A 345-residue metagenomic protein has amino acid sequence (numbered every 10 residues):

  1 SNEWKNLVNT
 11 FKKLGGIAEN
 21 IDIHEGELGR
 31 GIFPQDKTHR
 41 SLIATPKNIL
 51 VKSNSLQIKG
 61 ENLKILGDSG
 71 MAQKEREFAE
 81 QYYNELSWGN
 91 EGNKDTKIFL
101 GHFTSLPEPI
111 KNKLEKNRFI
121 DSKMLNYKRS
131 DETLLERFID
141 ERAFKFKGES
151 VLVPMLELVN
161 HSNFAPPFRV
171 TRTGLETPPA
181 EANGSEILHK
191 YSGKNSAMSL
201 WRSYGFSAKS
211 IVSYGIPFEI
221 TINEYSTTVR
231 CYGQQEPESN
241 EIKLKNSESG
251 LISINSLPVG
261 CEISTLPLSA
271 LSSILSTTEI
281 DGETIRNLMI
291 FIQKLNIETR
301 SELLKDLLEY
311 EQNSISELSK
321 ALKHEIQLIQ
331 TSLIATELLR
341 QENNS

Functional and structural regions predicted by a protein language model:
S1-D36, S41, P46-S55, A197-S345: Charged low-complexity "KEKE/polyampholyte" interaction tracts
S1-I23, N84-K194: Catalytic core of the SET domain in histone-lysine N-methyltransferases, recognizing conserved active-site
L7-F11, N62, L66, A79-Y82 (+13 more regions): Generic structural signal of hydrophobic/aromatic residues within well-ordered alpha-helices of folded domains
I49-W88, N93-K97, G101, N117: Phosphate/adenylate-binding glycine loop and adjacent helical scaffold
E61-K64, L175, S207-S210: Short, low-complexity, polar/charged sequence segments that are solvent-exposed and flexible
E75-W88, K194-M198, T228-G233: Noncatalytic linker/hinge segments flanking ATPase motor cores
E77-E85, L134-A143, R286-K294, T331-E337: Short, hydrophobic/amphipathic alpha-helical patches that form generic packing surfaces within helical domains
